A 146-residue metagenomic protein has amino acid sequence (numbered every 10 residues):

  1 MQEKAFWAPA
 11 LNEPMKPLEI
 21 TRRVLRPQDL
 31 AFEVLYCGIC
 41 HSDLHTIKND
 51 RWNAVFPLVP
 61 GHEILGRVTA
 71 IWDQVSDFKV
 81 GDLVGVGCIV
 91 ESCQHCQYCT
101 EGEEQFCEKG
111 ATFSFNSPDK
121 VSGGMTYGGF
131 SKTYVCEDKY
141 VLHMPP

Functional and structural regions predicted by a protein language model:
M1-F6: Short structural boundary motif marking the start of a folded domain
W7, R22, T46, V135-C136 (+1 more regions): Conserved hydrophobic "DFG−1" position in protein kinase catalytic cores
L11, N49-D50: Short helix-capping/hinge motifs at transmembrane helix termini and TM-loop junctions
N12-P17, H41-S42: Short N-terminal binding/cap micro-motifs at the start of the first secondary-structure element
T21-R22, V55-G61, V121-T126, K132-T133: Short Gly/Pro-enriched turn/cap motifs at secondary-structure boundaries
R23-C37, D50-T100, Q105, Y140 (+1 more regions): Glycine-rich beta-strand-centered segment in the early N-terminal region that forms part of a ligand/cofactor-binding
S42-K48: Cytochrome P450 core scaffold surrounding the K-helix E-X-X-R motif and the conserved "meander" helix-loop region
C93-P146: NAD(P)H dinucleotide-binding glycine-rich loop of Rossmann-like/cofactor-binding domains, especially the beta1-alpha1
